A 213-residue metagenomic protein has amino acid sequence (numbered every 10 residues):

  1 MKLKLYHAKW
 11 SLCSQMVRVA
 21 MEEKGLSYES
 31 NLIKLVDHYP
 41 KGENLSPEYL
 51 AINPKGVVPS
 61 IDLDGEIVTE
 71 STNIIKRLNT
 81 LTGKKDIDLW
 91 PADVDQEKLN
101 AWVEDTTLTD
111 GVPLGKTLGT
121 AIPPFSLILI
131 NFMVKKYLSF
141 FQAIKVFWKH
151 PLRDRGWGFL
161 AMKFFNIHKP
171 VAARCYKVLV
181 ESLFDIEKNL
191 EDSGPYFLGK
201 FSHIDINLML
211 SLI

Functional and structural regions predicted by a protein language model:
M1-H150: GST-like domain detector, emphasizing the conserved glutathione-binding G-site in the N-terminal thioredoxin-like
D110-I213: GST-like fold's C-terminal all-alpha helical module
